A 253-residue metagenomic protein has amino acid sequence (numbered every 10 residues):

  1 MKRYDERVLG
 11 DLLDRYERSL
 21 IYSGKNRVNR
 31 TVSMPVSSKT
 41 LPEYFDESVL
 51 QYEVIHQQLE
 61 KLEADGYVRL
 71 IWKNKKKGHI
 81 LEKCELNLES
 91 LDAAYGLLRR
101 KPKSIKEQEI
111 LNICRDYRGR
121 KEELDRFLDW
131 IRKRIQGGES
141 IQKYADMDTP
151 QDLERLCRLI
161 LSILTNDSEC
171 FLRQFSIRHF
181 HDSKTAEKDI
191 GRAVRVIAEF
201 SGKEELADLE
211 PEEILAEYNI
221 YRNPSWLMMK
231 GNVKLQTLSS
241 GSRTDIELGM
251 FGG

Functional and structural regions predicted by a protein language model:
M1-G253: Nucleic-acid enzyme cleavage-core boundary/entry regions
